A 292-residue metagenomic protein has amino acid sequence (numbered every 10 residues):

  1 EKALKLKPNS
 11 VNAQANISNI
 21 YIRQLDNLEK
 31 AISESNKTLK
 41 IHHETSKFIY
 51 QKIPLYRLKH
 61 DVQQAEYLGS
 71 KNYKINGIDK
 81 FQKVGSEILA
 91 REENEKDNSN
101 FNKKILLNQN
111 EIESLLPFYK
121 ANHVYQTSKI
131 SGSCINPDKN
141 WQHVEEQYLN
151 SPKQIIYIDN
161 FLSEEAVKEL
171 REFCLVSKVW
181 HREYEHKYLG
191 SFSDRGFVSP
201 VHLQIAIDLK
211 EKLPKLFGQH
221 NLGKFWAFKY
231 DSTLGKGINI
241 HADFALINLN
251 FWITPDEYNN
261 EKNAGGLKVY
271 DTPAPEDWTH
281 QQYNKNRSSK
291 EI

Functional and structural regions predicted by a protein language model:
K2-A3, T38: Canonical positions in the second alpha-helix
L39-I292: Fe(II)/2-oxoglutarate oxygenase catalytic core
